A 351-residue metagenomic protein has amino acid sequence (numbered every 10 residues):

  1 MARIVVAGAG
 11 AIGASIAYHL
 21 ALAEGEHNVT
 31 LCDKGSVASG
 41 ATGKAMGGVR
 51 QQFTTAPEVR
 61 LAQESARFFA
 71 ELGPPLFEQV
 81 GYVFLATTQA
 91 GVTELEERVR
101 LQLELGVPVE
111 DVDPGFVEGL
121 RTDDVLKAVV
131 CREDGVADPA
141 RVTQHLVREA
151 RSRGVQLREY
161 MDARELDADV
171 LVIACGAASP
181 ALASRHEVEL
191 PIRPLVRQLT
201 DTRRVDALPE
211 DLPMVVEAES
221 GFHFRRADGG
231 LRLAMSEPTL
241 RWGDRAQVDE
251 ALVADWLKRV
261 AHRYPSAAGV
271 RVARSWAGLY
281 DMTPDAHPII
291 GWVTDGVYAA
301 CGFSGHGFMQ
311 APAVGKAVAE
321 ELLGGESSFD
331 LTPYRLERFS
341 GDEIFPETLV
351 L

Functional and structural regions predicted by a protein language model:
M1-I12, T30: Beta1/beta-strand and adjacent pyrophosphate-binding region of the FAD-binding site in flavoprotein oxidoreductases
V5-A7, D167-A178, G315: Short hydrophobic core segments
A9-A14, K34, C175: Glycine-rich Rossmann-fold phosphate-binding loop(s) that bind the pyrophosphate of adenine dinucleotide cofactors
Y18-L22, G47-V49, P74-G81, A177-D295: Active-site substrate-recognition segment that forms the wall of the catalytic cavity or substrate channel
A21-G43: Glycine-rich FAD pyrophosphate-binding loop
M46-V117, G221-H223, R241-W242, A251 (+1 more regions): Dinucleotide-binding Rossmann-like beta1-alpha1 core, especially the glycine-rich loop that anchors the ADP
V129-A163: Helical element adjacent to the flavin cofactor pocket in flavoenzyme catalytic cores
P139, H262-L351: C-terminal catalytic lobe of FAD-dependent flavoproteins
